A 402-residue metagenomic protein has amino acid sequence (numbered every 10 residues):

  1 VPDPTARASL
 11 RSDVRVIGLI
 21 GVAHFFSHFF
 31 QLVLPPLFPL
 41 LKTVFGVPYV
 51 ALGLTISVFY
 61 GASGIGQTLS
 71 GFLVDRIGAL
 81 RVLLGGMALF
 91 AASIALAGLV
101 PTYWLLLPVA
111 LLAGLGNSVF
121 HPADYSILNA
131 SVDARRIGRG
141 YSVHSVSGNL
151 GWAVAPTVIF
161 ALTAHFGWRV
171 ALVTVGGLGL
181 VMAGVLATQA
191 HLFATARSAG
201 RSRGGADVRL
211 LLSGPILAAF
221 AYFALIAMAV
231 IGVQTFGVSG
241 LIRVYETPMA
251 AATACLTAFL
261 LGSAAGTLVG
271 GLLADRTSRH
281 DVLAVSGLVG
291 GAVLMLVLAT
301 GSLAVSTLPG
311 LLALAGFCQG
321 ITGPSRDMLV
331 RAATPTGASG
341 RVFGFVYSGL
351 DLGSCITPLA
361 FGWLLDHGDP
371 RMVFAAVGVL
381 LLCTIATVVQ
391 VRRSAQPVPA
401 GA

Functional and structural regions predicted by a protein language model:
P2-R11, F193-A219: Juxtamembrane intracellular "pre-TM" segments in multi-pass secondary transporters
L32, Y60-T68, W152-A153, L260-A264 (+2 more regions): Residue-level signature of mid-helix packing/kink "hotspots" within the transmembrane helices of 12-pass Major
L34-P35, P215-L260, A264: Extracytoplasmic gate region of multi-pass secondary transporters
I65-P101: Conserved MFS/SLC helix-loop-helix module at the cytosolic interface between two early adjacent transmembrane helices
G66-G78, T267-R279, L365-D366: Helix-to-loop junctions at the C-terminal end of transmembrane segments in multipass secondary transporters
R76-M87, R276-L288: Cytoplasmic membrane-interface "Motif A"-like loop-to-helix N-cap segments of 12-TM Major Facilitator Superfamily
V109-G148: Cytoplasmic helix-loop-helix junction between adjacent transmembrane helices in 12-TM secondary transporters
H144-L192: Helix-loop-helix hairpin linking two adjacent transmembrane segments in secondary transporters
